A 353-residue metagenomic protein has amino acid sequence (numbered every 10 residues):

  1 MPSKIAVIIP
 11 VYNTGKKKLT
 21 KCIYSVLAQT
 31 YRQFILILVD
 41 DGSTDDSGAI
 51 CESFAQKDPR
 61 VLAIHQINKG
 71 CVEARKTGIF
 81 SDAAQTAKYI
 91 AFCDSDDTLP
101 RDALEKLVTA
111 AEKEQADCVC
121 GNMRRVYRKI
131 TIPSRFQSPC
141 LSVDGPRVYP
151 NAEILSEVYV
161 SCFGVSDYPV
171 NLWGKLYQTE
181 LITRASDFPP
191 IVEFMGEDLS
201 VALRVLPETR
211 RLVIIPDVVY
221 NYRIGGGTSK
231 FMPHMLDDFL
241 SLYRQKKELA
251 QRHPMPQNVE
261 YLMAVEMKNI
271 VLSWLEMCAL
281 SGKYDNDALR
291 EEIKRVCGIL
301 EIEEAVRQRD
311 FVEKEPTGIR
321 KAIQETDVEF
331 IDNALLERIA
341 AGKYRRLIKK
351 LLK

Functional and structural regions predicted by a protein language model:
T14-A28: Short, well-formed alpha-helical segments that are part of the catalytic scaffolds of diverse glycosyltransferases
K17, D45-S53, E73-R75, T98 (+1 more regions): Acidic helix N-cap motif at the loop->helix transition within catalytic regions of sugar-transfer enzymes
C22, Q66-Q85: Glycine-rich, basic loop-to-helix element that forms the pyrophosphate-binding segment of sugar-nucleotide handling
R32, D40-A49, N68-G70: A conserved acidic beta->alpha catalytic loop
I90: Short aromatic/hydrophobic "clamp" motif used to bind/position activated sugar donors
T98-L212, Y222-H234: Donor-binding/catalytic cores of nucleotide-activated saccharide and glycerol-phosphate transferases/polymerases
K113-A116, M277-K353: Membrane-interface aromatic/basic loop that binds lipid-linked glycans or pyrophosphate carriers, typified by
D217-G225, F231-Q257, N269-E304: Catalytic core of nucleotide-sugar-dependent glycosyltransferases
